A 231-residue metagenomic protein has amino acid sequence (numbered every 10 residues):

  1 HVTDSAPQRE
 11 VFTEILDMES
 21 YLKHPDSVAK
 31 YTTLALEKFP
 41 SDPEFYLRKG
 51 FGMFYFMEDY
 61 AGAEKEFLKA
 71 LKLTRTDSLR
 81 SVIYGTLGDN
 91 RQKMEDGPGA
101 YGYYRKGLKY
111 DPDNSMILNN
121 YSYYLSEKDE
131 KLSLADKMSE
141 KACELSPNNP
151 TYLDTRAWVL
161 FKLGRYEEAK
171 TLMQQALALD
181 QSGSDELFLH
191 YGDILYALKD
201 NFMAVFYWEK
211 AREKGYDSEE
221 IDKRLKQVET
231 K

Functional and structural regions predicted by a protein language model:
H1-D4, T33-E37, K69-R75, L108-K109 (+3 more regions): Conserved structural position within tetratricopeptide repeats
S5-P7, P40-S41, R75-S78, P112 (+3 more regions): Short coil turns that delineate tetratricopeptide repeat
V11-F12, F45, R80-I83, I117 (+3 more regions): TPR alpha-solenoid repeat register
E14, R48, I83-T86, N120 (+3 more regions): Canonical tetratricopeptide repeat
D17, F51-G52, D89, Y123-Y124 (+3 more regions): Residue-level recognition of tetratricopeptide repeat
Y21, Y55-F56, K93, E127-K128 (+3 more regions): Register position in tetratricopeptide repeats
